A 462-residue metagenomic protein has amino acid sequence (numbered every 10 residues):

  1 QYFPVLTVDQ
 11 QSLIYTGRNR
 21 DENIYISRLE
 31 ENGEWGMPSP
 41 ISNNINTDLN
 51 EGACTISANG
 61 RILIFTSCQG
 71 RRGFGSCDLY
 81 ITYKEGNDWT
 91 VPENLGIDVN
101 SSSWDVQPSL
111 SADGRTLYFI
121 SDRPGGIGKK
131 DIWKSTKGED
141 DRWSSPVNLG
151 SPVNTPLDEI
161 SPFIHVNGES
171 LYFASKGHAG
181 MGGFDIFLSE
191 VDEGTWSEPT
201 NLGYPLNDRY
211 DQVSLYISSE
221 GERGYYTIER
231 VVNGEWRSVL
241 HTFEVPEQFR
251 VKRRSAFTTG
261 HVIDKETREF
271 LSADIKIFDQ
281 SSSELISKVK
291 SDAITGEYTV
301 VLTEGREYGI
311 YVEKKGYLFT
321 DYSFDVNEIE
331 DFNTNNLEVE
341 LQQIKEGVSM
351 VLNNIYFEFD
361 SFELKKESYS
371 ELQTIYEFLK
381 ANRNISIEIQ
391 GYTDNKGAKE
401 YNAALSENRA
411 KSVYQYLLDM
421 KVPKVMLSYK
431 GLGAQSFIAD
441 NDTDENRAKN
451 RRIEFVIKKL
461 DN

Functional and structural regions predicted by a protein language model:
Q1-H261, K265-T267, I329-F332, E340: Short, conserved micro-motifs composed of acidic
K129, K265-S282: Short, ordered, surface-exposed loop/turn motifs in non-cytosolic proteins
S175, G180, Q390-N462: Periplasmic OmpA-like peptidoglycan-binding domain that tethers envelope proteins to the cell wall
D279-E297: Short, acidic Ser/Thr/Gly-rich low-complexity loop/linker segments typical of extracellular and cell-surface proteins
G296, R306-G316: A short, solvent-exposed beta-strand micro-motif common in secreted/extracellular proteins
T299-T303: Short, flexible loop/turn segments at beta-strand junctions in immunoglobulin-like and fibronectin type III
K315-E338: Structured interaction patches on ligand/partner-binding surfaces of diverse proteins
K345-R383, T393-Y401: Short, solvent-exposed beta-strand/turn patches at coil↔beta or beta↔helix junctions that act as interaction loops
